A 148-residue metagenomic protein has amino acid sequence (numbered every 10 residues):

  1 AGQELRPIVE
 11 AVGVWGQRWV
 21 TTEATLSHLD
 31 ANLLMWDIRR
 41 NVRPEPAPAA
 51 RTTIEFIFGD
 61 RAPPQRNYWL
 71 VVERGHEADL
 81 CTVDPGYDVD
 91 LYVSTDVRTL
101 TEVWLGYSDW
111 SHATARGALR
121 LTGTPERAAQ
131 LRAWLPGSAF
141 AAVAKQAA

Functional and structural regions predicted by a protein language model:
A1-R6, E10-A148: Feature captures hydrophobic
